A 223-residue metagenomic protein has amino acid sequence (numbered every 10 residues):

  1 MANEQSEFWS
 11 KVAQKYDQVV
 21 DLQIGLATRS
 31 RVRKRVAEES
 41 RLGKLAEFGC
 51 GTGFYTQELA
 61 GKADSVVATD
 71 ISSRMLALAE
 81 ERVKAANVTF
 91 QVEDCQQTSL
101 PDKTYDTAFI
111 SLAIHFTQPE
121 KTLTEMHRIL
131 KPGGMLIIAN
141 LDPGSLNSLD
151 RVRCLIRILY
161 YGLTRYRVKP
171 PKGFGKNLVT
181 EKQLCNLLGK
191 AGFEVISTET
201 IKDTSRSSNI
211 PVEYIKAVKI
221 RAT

Functional and structural regions predicted by a protein language model:
M1-S40, P211: Conserved class I S-adenosyl-L-methionine
A46-Q97: Class I SAM-dependent methyltransferase SAM/SAH-binding core
Q96-A108: A short acidic, Gly/Pro-enriched loop at the edge of an enzyme's catalytic core that lines a small-molecule cofactor
T107-E120, D142: A short SAM/SAH-binding and catalytic strip from SAM-dependent methyltransferases
K121-M135: A short glycine-rich, Lys/Arg-flanked "PGG" loop and its adjoining helix->strand segment in the class I
I137-G162: Conserved class I S-adenosyl-L-methionine
F174-G192: Short alpha-helix
A191-G192, K202-T223: Core SAM-dependent methyltransferase catalytic element
